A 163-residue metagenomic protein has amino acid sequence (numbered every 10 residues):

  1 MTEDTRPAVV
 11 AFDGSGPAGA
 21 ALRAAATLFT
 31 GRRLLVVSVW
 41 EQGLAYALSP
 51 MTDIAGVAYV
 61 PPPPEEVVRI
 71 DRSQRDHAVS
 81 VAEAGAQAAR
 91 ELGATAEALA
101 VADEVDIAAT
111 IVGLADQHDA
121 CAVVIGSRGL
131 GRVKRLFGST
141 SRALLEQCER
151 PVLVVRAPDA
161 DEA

Functional and structural regions predicted by a protein language model:
M1-E3, P17, R72-S80, A84-V123 (+1 more regions): Structural beta-alpha unit
T2-E66: Small/aliphatic-rich secondary-structure junction motif
E3-T5, A108, A122-A143, Q147 (+1 more regions): Glycine-rich, Arg-bearing micro-motifs that act as flexible, cationic patches
A21-A24, T110, S139-T140: A short acidic, amphipathic alpha-helical/loop segment
L28-R33, A94-T95, A120, E149-R150: Short glycine/proline-enriched coil/turn segments at helix->beta-strand junctions
V36, A98-A100, V154: A structural preference for short, hydrophobic beta-strand core positions in alpha/beta folds
G126, V152-A157: Short beta-strand elements of ligand-binding domains
